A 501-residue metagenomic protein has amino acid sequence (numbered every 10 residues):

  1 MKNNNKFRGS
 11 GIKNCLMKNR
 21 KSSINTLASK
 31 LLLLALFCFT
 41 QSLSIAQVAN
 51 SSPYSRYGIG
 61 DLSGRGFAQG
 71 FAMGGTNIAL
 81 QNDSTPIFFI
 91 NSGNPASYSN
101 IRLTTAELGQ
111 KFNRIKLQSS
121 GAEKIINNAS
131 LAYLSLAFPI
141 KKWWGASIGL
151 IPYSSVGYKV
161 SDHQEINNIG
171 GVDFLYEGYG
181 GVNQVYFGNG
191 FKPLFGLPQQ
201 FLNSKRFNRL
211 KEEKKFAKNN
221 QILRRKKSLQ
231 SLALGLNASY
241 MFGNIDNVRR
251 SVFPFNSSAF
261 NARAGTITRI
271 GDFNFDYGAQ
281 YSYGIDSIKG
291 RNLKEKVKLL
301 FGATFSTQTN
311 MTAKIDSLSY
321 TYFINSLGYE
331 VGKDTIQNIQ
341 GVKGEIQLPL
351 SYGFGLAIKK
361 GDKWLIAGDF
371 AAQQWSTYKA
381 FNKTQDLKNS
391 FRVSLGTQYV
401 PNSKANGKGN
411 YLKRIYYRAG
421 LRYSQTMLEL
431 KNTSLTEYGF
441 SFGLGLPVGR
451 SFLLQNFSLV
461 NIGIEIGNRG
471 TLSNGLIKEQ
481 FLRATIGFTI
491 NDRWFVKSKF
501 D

Functional and structural regions predicted by a protein language model:
M1-S51: Bacterial Sec-dependent N-terminal signal peptides
K6, S10, T40-S42, Y57-L62 (+9 more regions): Generic signature of intrinsically disordered, low-complexity segments enriched in small/polar residues
F7-G9, K18, S23, S29 (+5 more regions): A generic signature of intrinsically disordered, low-complexity regions enriched in glycine/proline and charged/polar
G11, S84-F88, I126, Q337 (+1 more regions): Short, solvent-exposed secondary-structure boundary motifs
K18, S29-K30, G60, N82 (+1 more regions): Generic hydrophobic alpha-helical membrane-segment signal
S44-G157: N-terminal, post-signal peptide beta-strand-biased segments of exported outer-membrane/organellar beta-barrel and other
Q47-G74, I78, W143-D501: Outer-membrane beta-barrel porins/channels
